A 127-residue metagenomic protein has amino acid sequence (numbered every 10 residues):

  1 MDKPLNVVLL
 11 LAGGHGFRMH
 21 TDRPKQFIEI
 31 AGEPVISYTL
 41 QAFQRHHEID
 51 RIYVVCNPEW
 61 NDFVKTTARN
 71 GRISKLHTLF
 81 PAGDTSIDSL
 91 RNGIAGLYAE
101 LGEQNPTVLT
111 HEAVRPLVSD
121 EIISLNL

Functional and structural regions predicted by a protein language model:
M1-D2, D120: ER/Golgi luminal nucleotide-sugar-dependent glycosyltransferases, focusing on the catalytic module
K3-N61: N-terminal glycine-rich phosphate-binding loop and ensuing alpha1 helix
L5-N6, I49, L76, Q104-P106: Local beta-strand N-terminus motif with an aromatic residue
L40-Q44, A68, L97: Hydrophobic C-terminal alpha-helix "anchor/cap" residues
H46-E48, R69-K75, L101: Short helix-capping segments at alpha-helix termini
D62-T67: Acidic helix N-cap motif at the loop->helix transition within catalytic regions of sugar-transfer enzymes
R72-S86: Conserved donor nucleotide-binding strand/loop of the catalytic core
D84-L127: Conserved beta-loop-beta/alpha segment of the NTase-like Rossmann-fold superfamily that binds/positions NTPs
